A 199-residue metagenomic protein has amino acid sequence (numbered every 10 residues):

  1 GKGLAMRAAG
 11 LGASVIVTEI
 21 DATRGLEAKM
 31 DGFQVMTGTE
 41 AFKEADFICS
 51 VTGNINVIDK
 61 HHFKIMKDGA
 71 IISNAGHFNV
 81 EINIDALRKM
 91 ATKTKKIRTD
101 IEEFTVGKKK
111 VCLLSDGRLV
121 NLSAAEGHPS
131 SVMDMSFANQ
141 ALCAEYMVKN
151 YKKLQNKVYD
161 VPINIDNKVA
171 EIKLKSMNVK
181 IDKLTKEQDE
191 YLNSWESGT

Functional and structural regions predicted by a protein language model:
G1-A45, S50-I55: Glycine-rich phosphate/diphosphate-binding loop of Rossmann-like nucleotide-binding domains
G1-K2, R24-G25, N56-I58, V80-N83 (+1 more regions): Flexible loop/turn segments at secondary-structure boundaries
G3, I20-T23, M36, K43 (+7 more regions): Conserved active-site and cofactor/substrate-binding residues in soluble primary-metabolism enzymes
A9, E40-K43, I65, K96 (+1 more regions): Solvent-exposed alpha-helices and their adjacent loops that cap or buttress functional pockets in soluble metabolic
A13, K67-A70, K109: A short helix->loop->beta-strand "cap" motif at the edges of active sites that frequently abuts
D31-L87, T92: Rossmann-like NAD(P)-binding element
I84-E187, S194: Adenosine-phosphate binding glycine-rich loop
